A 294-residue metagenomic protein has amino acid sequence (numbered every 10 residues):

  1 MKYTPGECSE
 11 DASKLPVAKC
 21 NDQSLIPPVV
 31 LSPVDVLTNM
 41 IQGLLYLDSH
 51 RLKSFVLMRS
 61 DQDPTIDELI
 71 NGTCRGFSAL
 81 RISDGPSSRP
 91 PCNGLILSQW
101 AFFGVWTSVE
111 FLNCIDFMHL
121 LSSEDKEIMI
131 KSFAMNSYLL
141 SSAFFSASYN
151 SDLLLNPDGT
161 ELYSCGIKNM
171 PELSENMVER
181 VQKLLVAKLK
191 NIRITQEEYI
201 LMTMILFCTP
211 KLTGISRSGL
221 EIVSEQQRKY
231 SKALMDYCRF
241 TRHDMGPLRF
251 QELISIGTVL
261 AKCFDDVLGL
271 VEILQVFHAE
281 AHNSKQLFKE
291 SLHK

Functional and structural regions predicted by a protein language model:
M1-K294: Intrinsically disordered, low-complexity regulatory regions enriched in Ser/Pro/Thr/Gln
